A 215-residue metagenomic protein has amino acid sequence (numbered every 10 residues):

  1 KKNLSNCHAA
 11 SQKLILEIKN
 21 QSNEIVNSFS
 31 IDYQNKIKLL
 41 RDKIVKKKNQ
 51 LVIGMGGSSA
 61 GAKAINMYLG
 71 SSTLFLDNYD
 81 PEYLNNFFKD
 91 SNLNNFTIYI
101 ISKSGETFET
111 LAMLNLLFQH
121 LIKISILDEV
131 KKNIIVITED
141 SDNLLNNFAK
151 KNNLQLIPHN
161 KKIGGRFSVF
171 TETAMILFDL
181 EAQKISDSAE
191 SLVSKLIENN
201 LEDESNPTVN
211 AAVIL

Functional and structural regions predicted by a protein language model:
K1, I18-V26, Y99, S188-T208: Intrinsic structural disorder
K1-R41: Extended, charge-enriched "interface" segments that sit outside catalytic cores
C7-A10, K36, G61, S141 (+3 more regions): Alpha-helical structural motif
H8, S30, K89-N92, E181 (+3 more regions): Serine/threonine-rich low-complexity intrinsically disordered regions
F29-V45, E204-L215: A short, well-structured juxtamembrane/interface segment
D42-L201: Glycine-rich phosphate-binding loops that contact phosphosugars or nucleotide phosphates
